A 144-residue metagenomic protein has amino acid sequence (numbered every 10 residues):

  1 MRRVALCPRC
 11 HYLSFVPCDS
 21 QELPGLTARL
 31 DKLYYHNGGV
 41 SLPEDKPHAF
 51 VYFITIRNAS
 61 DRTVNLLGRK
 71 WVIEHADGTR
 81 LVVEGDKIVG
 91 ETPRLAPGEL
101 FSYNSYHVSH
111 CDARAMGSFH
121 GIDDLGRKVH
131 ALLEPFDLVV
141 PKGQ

Functional and structural regions predicted by a protein language model:
C7-C10: Cysteine-centered motifs
L13-P47: Low-complexity, acidic Ser/Thr/Pro/Gly-rich terminal tails and inter-domain linkers that flank the onset of structured
S20, T55, K70-V72, S118-H120: Residue-level detector of beta-strand face positions
P47-F53, R114-M116: Short, solvent-exposed loop/turn segments enriched in Ser/Thr/Gly
I56-S60: Asparagine-centered strand-capping/turn motif at beta-strand->loop junctions
R62-L81: Short acidic, flexible loop segments centered on an aromatic residue
V82-D112: Intrinsically disordered, low-complexity Pro/Gly/Ser/Thr-rich segments with frequent PxxP/GP/PP motifs and embedded
H107-Q144: Terminal connector regions
